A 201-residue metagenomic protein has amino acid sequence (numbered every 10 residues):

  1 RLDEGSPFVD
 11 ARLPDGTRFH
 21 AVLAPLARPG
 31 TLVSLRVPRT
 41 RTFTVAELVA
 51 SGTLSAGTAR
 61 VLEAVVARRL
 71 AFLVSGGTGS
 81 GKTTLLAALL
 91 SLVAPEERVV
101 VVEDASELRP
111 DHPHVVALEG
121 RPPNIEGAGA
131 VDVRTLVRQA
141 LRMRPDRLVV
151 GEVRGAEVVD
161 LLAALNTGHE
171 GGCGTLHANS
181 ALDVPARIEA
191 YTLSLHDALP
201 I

Functional and structural regions predicted by a protein language model:
R1, P25, P38-R41, S51 (+11 more regions): Conserved, well-folded catalytic cores of nucleic-acid-processing and energy-transducing macromolecular machines
R1-R68: P-loop NTP-binding catalytic core
R39-A50, A87-R138, V184-R187: P-loop NTPase switch/communication element
A71: Walker A (P-loop) ATP-phosphate-binding motif of ABC ATPase nucleotide-binding domains
V74: Hydrophobic anchor at the beta1->P-loop junction of P-loop NTPases
G79: Walker A (P-loop) phosphate-binding loop of P-loop NTPases
K82: Conserved lysine of the Walker
E103, L108-V116, A140-P200: Conserved P-loop NTPase nucleotide-binding/switch module
